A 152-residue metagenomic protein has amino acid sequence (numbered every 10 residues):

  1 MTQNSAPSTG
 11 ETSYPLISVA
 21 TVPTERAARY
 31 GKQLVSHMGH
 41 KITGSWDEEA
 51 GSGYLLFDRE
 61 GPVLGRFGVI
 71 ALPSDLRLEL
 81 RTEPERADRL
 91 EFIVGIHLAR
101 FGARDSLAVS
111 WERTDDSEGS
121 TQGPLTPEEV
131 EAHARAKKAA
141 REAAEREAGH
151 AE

Functional and structural regions predicted by a protein language model:
T2-P7, L55-F67: Short amphipathic beta-strand starts and helix->beta connectors
T2-R29: Terminal, regulation- and interaction-focused segments at domain boundaries
Q33-H37, V69-P73, R89-R100: Extended Gly/Ser/Thr-rich low-complexity repeat segments, especially those forming or decorating extracellular
S36, H40-V63: Ser/Thr-rich, low-complexity intrinsically disordered terminal regions
G61-T82: Beta-strand/loop substructures that line and gate deep hydrophobic ligand-binding cavities in soluble
E79-S120: C-terminal structural segments of small proteins and small subunits
E85-I93, L107, A132-E152: Charge-rich (especially acidic), low-complexity segments
W111-E142: Short, low-order "capping/linker" segments at domain edges
